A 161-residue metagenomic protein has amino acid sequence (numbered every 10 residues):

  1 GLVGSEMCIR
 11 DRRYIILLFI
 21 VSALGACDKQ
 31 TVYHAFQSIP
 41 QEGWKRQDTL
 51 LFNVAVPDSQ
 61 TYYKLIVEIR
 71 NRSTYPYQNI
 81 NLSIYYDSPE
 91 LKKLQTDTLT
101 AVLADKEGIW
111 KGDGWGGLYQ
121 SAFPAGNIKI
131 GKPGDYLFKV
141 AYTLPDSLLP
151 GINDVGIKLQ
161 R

Functional and structural regions predicted by a protein language model:
L2-I9: Short, small-residue-biased leader/transition segments that mark boundaries at the very start of proteins
A23-A26: C-terminal motif of bacterial Sec signal peptides marking the signal peptidase cleavage site
D28-Q30: Bacterial signal peptide processing site
V32-Y85: Start-of-domain marker
Q60-Y63, G131-Y142: Short tyrosine-centred short linear motifs in exposed loops/low-complexity segments
E68-N71, K139-D146: Short beta-strand-plus-loop segments that form exposed binding edges in beta-rich domains
L99-K129: An anionic, turn-rich surface loop/hairpin at beta-sheet edges that serves as a generic interaction/coordination patch
D146-I157: Edge beta-strands of jelly-roll/beta-sandwich modules across compartments, strongly enriched in secreted/luminal
